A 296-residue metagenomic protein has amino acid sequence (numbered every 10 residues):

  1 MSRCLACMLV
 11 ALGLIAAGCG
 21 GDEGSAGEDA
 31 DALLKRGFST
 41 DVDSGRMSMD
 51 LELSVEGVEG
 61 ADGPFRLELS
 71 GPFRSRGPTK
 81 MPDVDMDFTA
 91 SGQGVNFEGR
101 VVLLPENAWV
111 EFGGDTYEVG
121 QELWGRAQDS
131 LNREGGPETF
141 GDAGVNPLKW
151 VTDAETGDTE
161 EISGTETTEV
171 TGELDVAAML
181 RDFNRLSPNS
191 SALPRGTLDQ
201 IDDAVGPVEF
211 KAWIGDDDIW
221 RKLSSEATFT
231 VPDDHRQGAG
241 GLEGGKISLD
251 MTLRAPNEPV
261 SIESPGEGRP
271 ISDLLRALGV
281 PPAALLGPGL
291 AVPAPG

Functional and structural regions predicted by a protein language model:
M1-A17: Sec-dependent bacterial lipoprotein signal peptides
C19-G296: Subset-of-secretome marker
